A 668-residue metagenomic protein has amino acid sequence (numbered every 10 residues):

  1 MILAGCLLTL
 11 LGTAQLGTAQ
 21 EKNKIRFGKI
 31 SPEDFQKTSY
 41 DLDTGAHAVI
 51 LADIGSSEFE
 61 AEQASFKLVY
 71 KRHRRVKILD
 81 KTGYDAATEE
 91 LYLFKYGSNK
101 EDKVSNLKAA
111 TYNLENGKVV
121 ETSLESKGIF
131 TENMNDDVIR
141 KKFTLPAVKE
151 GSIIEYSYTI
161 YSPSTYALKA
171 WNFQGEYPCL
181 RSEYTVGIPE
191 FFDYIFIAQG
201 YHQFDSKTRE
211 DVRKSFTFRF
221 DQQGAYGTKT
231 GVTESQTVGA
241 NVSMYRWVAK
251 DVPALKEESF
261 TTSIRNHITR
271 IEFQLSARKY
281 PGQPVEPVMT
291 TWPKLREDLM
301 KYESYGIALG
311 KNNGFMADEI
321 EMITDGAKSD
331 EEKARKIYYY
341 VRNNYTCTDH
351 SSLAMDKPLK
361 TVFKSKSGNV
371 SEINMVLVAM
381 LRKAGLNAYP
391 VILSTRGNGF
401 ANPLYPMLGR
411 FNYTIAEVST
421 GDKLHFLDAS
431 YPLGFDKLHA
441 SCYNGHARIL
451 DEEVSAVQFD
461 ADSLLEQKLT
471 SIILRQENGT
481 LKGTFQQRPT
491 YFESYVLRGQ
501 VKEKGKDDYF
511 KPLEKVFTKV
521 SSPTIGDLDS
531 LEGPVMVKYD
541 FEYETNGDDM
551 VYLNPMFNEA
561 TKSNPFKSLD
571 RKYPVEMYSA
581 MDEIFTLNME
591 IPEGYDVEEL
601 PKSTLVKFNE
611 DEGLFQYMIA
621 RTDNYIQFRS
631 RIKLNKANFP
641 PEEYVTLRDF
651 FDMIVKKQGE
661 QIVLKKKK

Functional and structural regions predicted by a protein language model:
M1-N23: Bacterial Sec-dependent N-terminal signal peptides
A19-M289, L299, L359, E372-R382 (+3 more regions): Beta-strand-rich, non-transmembrane domain signature
T82, S162, T324, V341-Y345 (+1 more regions): Sec/Tat-exported extracytoplasmic proteins
A86-E90, A198-G200, A308-F315, K336 (+4 more regions): Short coil/turn segments at secondary-structure boundaries
T131, F315-E319, V362-F363, R629-A637: Short His/Asp/Glu-rich catalytic/ion-coordination signatures at enzyme active sites or charged loops
T291-S365: Secondary-structure boundary elements
F510-K668: A carboxyl-terminal module marker
